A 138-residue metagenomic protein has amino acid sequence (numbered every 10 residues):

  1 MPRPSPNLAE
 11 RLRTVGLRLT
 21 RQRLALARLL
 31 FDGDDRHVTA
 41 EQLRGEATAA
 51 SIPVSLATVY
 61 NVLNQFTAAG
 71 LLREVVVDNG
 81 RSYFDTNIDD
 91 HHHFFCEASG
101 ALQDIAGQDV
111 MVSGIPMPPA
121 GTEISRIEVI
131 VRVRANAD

Functional and structural regions predicted by a protein language model:
M1-D32: Intrinsically disordered, low-complexity serine/threonine- and proline-rich regulatory segments
T39-S51: DNA-recognition alpha helix
V59-A69: Basic amphipathic alpha-helical segments that dock to polyanions
A69-D138: Non-DNA-binding regulatory cores of transcription-related proteins, predominantly C-terminal effector-binding
